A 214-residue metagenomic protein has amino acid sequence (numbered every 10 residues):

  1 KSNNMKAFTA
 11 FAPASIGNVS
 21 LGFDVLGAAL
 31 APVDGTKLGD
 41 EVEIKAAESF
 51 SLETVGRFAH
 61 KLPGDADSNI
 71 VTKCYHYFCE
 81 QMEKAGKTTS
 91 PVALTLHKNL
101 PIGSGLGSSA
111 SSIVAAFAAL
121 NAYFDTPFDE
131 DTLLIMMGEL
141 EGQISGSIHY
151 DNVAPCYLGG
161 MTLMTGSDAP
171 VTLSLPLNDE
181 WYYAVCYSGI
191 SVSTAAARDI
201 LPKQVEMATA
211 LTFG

Functional and structural regions predicted by a protein language model:
N3-S104, A122, T126-F128: ATP-binding N-lobe of GHMP and related small-molecule kinases
D24-G27, A110, I200-L201: Short, glycine/charged-enriched secondary-structure capping and boundary segments
G39, T72-H76, V114-N121, L134 (+3 more regions): Predominant activation on well-ordered alpha-helical scaffold segments within soluble catalytic domains
D65-N69, L106-V114, I148: Short, conserved micro-motifs enriched in small and acidic residues
S104-S111, M207-T212: Short glycine/threonine-rich catalytic loop with a Thr-x-Gly-x-Asp
L106-E130, Y157-G159: DPxDG-like acidic metal-binding loop motif
D129-G214: ATP-dependent small-molecule kinase catalytic core of the GHMP/sugar-kinase superfamily and closely related
